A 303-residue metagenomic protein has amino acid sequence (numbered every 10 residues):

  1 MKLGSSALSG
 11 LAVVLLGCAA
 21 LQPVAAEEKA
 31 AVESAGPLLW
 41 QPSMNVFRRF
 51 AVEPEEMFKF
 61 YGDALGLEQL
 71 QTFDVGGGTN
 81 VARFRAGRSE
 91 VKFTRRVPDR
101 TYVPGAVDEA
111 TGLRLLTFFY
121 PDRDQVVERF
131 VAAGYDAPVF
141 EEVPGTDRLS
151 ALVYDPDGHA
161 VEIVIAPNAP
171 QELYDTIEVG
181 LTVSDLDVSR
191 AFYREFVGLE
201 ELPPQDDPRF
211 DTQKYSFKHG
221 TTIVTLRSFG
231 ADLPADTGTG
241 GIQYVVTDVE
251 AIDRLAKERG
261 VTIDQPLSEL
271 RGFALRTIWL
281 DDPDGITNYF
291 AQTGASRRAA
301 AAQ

Functional and structural regions predicted by a protein language model:
M1-L11: Bacterial N-terminal signal peptides that target proteins for export
S9-A20: Bacterial N-terminal signal peptides
A26-L39, V127-D175, G180-L181, P204 (+3 more regions): Vicinal oxygen chelate
A30-V32, D99-P104, L226-R227, R298-A299: A short, acidic/glycine-rich surface segment
A35-F50, E56-V143: Ordered, small/hydrophobic-rich secondary-structure cores
F47-V91, R148, G180-I223: Core segments of cupin and vicinal oxygen chelate
R49, T117-F119, G180-T182, Q243-V245: Short hydrophobic/aromatic beta-strand micro-patches that form the beta-sheet surface supporting nucleotide- or nucleic
E53-P54, Y120-D124, D185-L186, V246-V249: Helix N-cap motif at beta-to-alpha junctions
